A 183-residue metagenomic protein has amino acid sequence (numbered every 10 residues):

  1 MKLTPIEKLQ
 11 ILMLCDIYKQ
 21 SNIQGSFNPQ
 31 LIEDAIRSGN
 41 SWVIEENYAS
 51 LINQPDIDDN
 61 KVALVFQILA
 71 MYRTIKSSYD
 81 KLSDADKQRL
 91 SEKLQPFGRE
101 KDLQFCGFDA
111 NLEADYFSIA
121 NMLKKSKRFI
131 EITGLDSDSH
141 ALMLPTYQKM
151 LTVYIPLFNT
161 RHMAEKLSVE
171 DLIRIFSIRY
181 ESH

Functional and structural regions predicted by a protein language model:
M1-E33: Extended alpha-helical segments
I11, Q30-E33, R37, F66-D80 (+5 more regions): Generic detector of well-ordered alpha-helical segments enriched in charged/polar residues, highlighting helical
S21, G39, V43, Y72-L82 (+5 more regions): Short, flexible helical or helix-coil boundary motifs
G25-E113: Long, charge-patterned amphipathic interaction tracts in eukaryotic proteins
N111-H183: Charge-dense, extended regions
